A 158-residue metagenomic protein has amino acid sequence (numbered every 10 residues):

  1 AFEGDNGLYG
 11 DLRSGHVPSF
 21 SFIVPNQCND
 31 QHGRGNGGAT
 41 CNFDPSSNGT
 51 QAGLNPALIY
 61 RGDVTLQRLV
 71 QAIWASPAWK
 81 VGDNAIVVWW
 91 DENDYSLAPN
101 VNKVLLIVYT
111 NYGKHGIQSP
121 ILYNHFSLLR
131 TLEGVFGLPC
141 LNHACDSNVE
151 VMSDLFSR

Functional and structural regions predicted by a protein language model:
A1-R158: N-terminal pro-sequences and low-complexity stem/linker regions of secreted or lumenal proteins
